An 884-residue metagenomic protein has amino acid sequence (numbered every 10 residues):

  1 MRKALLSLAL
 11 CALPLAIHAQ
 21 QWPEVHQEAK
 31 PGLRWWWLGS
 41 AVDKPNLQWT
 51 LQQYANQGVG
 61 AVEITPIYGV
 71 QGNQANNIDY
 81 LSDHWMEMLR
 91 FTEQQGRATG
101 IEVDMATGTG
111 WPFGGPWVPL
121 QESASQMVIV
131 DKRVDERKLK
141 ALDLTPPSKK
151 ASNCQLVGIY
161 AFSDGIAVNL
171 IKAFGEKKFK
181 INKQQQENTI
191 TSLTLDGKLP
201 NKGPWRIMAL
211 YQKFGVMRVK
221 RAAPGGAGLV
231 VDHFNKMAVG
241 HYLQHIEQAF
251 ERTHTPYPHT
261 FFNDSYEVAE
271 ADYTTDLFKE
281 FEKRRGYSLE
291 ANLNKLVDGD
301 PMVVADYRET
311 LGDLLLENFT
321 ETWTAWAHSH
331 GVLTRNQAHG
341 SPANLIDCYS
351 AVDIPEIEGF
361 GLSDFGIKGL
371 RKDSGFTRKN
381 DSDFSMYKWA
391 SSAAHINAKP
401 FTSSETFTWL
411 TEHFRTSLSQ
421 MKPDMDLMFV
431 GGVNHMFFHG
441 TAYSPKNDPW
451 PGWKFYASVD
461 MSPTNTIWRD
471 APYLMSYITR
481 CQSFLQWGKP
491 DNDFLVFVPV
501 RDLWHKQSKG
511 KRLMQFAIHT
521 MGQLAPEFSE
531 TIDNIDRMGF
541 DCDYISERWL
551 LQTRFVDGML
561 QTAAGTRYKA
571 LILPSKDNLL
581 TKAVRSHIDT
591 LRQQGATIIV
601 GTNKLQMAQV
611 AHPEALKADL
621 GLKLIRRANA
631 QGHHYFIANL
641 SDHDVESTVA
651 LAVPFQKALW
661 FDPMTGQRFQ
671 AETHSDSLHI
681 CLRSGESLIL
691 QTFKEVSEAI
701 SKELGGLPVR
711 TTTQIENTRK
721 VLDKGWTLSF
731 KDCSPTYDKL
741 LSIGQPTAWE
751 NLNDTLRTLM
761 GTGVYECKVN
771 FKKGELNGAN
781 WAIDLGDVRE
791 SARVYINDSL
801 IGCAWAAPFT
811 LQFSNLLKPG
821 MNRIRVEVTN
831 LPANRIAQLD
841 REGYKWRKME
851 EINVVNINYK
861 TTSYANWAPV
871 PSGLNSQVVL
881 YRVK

Functional and structural regions predicted by a protein language model:
M1-Q21: Bacterial Sec-dependent N-terminal signal peptides
Q20-A61: Mature N-terminal segment immediately following signal peptide/propeptide cleavage in secreted/periplasmic
P31, D43, L47-Q48, A61 (+9 more regions): Carbohydrate-binding surfaces of carbohydrate-active enzymes
I67-Q185, I190-S192, A209-Y211, V216-V219 (+1 more regions): Acidic/aromatic-lined carbohydrate-recognition and catalytic surfaces of CAZymes acting on diverse glycans
W111-P119, R133-Q184, K604-A608, I700-T762 (+1 more regions): An acidic-aromatic loop/edge-strand motif
G158-Y160, I166-E251, H674-N717, P819-M821: Extended acidic/polar, glycine-enriched regions that form or flank non-catalytic beta-rich accessory modules
A671-T673, I801-W805: Short beta-strand segments within Ig-like beta-sandwich modules, predominantly Fibronectin type-III
V769-F771, E775-N797, A804, I824-V828: Aromatic-lined ligand-binding clefts that engage carbohydrates, nucleic acids, or primary amines
